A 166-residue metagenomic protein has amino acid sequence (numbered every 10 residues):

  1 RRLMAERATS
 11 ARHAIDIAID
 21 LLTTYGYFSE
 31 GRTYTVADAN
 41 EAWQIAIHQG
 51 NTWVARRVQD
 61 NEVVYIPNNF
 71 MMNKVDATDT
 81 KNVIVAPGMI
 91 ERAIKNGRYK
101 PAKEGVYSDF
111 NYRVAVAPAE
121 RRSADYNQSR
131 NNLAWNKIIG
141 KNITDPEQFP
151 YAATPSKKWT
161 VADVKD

Functional and structural regions predicted by a protein language model:
R1-V58, E62-I66, E147-Y151, K157-V161: Structured, non-membrane catalytic/scaffold regions adjacent to prosthetic-group chemistry
I15, I19, A39-E41, K74-D166: C-terminus-biased signal that marks the final domain/tail of proteins
V64-M72, A77: Short, surface-exposed polybasic-aromatic patches that bind anionic ligands, especially phosphate groups
